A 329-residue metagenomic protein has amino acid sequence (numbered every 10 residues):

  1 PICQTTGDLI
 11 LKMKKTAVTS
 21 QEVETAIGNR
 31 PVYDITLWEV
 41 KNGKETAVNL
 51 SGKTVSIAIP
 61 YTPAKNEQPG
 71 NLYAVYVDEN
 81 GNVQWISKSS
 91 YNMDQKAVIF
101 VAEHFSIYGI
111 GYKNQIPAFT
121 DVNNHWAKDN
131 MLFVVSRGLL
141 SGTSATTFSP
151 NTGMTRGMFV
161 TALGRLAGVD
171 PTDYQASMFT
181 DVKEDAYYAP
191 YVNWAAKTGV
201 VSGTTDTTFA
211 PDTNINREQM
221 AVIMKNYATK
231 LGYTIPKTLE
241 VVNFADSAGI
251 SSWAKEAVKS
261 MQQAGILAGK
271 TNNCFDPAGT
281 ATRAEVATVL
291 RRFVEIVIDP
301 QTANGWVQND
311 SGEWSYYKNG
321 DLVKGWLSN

Functional and structural regions predicted by a protein language model:
P1-Q84, E103-H104: Long, contiguous ectodomains of secretory-pathway proteins
G81-K88, V323: Surface-exposed loop/edge segments in extracytoplasmic proteins
K96-V98: Short strand-edge motifs at loop-to-beta-strand transitions and within beta-strands of extracellular beta-rich domains
E103-K128, S136, S141-G157, G164-P190 (+6 more regions): Feature responds to low-complexity, polar/acidic, surface-exposed segments characteristic of secreted/exported proteins
M131-V134, F159-L163, A195, M224 (+1 more regions): A short amphipathic alpha-helical interaction element
K318-D321: Extracellular beta-strand-rich, repetitive "passenger/adhesive" scaffolds that bind or process carbohydrates
